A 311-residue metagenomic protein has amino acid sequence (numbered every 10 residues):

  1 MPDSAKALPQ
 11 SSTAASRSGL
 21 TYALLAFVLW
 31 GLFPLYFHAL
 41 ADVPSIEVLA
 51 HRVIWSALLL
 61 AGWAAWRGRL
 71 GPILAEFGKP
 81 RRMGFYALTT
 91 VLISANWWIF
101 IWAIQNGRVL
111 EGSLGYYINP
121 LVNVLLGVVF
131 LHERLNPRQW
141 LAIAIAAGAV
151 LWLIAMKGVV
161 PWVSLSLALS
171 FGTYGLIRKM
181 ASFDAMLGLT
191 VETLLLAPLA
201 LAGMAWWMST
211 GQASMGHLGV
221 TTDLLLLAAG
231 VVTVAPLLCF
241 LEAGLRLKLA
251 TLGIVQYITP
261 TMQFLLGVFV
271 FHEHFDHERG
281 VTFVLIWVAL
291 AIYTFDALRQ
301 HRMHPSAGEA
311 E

Functional and structural regions predicted by a protein language model:
P2, P44-A95, S170, V191-M208 (+1 more regions): Transmembrane alpha-helices of multi-pass small-molecule transport proteins
P2-D3, Y257-E311: C-terminal-most transmembrane helix of multi-pass membrane proteins
P2-E47, G148-M180, A202, P305-E311: Glycine-/small-residue-enriched transmembrane alpha-helix faces in small-molecule transporters and effluxers
A5, L60, R138-I154, L165-L167 (+1 more regions): Hydrophobic transmembrane alpha-helices of multi-pass small-molecule transport proteins
S18-L25, P72-I99, W162-S166, S214-A235 (+2 more regions): Loop-to-transmembrane-helix transition segments
D42-E47, W98-G115, L238-V255, H274: Structural motif at transmembrane-helix junctions in multi-pass transporters
W102, N119-Q139, T261-G280: C-terminal transmembrane-helix exit sites in multi-pass transporters
L114-I118, A185-L195, V234-F269: Helix-helix packing/entry segments at the starts of transmembrane helices
